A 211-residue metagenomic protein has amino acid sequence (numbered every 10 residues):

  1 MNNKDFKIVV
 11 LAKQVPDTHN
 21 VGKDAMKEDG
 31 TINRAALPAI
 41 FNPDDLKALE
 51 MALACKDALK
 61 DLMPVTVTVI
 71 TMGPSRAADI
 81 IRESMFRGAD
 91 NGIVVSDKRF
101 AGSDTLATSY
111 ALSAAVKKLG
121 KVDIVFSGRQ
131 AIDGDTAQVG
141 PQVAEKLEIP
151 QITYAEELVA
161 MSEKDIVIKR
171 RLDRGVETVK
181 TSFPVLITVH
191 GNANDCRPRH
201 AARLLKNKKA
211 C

Functional and structural regions predicted by a protein language model:
M1-C211: N-terminal glycine-rich FAD/FM-binding segment characteristic of electron-transfer flavoproteins
